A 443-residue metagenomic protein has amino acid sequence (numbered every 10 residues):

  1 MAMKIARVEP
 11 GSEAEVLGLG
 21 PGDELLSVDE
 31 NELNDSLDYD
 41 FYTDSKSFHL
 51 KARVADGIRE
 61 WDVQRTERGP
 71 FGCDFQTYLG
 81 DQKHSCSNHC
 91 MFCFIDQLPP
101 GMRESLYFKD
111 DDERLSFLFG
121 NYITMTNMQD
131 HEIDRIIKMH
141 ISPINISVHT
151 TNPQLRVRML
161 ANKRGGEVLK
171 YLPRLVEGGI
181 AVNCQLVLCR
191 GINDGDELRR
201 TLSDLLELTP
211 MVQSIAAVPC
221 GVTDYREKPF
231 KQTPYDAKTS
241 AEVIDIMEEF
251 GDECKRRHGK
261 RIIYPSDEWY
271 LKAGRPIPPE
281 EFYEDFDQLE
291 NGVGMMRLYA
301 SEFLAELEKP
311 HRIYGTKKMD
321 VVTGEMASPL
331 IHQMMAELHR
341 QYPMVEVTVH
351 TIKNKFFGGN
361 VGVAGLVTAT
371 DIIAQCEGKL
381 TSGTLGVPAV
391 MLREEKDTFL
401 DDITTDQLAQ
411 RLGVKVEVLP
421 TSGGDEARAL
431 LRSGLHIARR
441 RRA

Functional and structural regions predicted by a protein language model:
A2-P10, E30-L33: Short, structured beta-strand/loop micro-motifs enriched in basic residues and often containing a Trp
K4, G274-A443: Radical SAM enzyme core and accessory elements
A14-N34: Conserved PDZ fold ligand-binding element
S27-K51: PDZ domains, with a preference for the canonical peptide-binding region formed by the helix
I58, R65-M211, G221-F250: Conserved Radical SAM active-site core
P143-N145, A181-N183, S214-A216, I262-Y264 (+1 more regions): Structural preference for beta-strand elements that scaffold enzyme active sites
G191-I192, V212-T239, H258-E281, K353-N360 (+1 more regions): Flexible glycine/acidic-rich beta-alpha junction loops that bind and position SAM and/or redox cofactors in anaerobic
